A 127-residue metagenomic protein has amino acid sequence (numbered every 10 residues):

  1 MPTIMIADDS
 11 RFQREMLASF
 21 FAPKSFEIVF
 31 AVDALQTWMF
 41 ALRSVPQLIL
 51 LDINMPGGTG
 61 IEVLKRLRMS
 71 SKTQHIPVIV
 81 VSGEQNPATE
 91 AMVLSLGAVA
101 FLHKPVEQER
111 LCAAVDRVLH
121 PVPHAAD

Functional and structural regions predicted by a protein language model:
R11-V29, L96, V118: Two-component/phosphorelay signaling modules centered on CheY-like receiver
D33-Q36, T59-K65: Acidic catalytic/metal-coordinating carboxylates
S44-L50, M55: Active-site beta3 strand of CheY-like receiver
V45-Q47, K72-P77: His-Asp phosphorelay/catalytic-motif detector in bacterial-type signaling
E62, Q85-A100, A113: Alpha4 helix (beta4-alpha4-beta5 surface) of REC/receiver domains from two-component response regulators
V106-V115: C-terminal output helix
D116-D127: The C-terminal output helix
